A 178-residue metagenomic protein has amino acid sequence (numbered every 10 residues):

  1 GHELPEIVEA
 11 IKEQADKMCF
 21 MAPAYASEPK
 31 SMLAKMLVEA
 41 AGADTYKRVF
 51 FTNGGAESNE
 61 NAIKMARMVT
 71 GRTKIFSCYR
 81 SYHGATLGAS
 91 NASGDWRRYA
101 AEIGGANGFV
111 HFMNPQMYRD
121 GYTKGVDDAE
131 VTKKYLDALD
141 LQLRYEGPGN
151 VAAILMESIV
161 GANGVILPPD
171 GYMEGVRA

Functional and structural regions predicted by a protein language model:
G1-F76: Glycine-rich loop-to-alpha-helix module at the N-terminal edge of alpha/beta enzyme cores
H2, E6, E28, M32 (+6 more regions): Conserved active-site and cofactor/substrate-binding residues in soluble primary-metabolism enzymes
P5-E6, A66-G71, N91-A100, G171-G175: A glycine- and small-aliphatic-rich helix-loop capping segment at beta-alpha/alpha-beta transitions that lines
V38, M173-A178: Surface-exposed amphipathic alpha-helices with a cationic face
G54, C78-R80, N114: Cofactor-binding loop segments of dinucleotide-utilizing enzymes, especially the Rossmann-like FAD- and NAD(P)+-binding
Y82-I159, L167: PLP-dependent aminotransferase-class I/II
A162-E174: Short glycine/threonine-rich loop-to-helix capping motif typified by GTGT followed within a few residues by an Asp-Pro
